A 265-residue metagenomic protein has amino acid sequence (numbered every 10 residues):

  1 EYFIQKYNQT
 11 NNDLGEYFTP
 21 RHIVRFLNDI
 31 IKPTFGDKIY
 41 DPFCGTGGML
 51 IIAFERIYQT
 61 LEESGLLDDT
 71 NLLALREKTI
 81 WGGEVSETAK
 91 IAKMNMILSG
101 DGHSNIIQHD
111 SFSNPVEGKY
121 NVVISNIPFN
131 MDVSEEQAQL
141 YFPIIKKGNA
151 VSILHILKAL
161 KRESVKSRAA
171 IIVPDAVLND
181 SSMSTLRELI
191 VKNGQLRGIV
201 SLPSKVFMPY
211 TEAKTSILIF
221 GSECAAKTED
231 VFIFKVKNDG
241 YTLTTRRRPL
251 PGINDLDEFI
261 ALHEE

Functional and structural regions predicted by a protein language model:
E1-F3, D41-G45, I107, S134-P143 (+1 more regions): Short charge-dense sequence patches
E1-Y7, N11: Long recognition/docking surfaces used for binding and targeting
Q9-T10, A74, A138-Q139: A short, mixed-charge helix-start or loop-turn motif at secondary-structure junctions
Q9-T10, L67, A169, I199: Short, functionally important structural connectors and interaction interfaces within domains
D13, K78-T79, F142, S204: Residues at structural and domain junctions
L14-S125, N130-D132, A150, P174-D175 (+2 more regions): Conserved S-adenosyl-L-methionine
E117, N121-E265: A conserved structural/catalytic subdomain of Rossmann-like adenosyl-cofactor enzymes
